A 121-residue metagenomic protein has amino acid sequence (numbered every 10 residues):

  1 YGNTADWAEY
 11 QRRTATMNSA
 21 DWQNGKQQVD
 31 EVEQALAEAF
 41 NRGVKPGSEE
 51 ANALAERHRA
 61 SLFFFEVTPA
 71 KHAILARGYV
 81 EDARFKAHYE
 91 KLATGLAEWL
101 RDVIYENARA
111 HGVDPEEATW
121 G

Functional and structural regions predicted by a protein language model:
Y1-G121: Amphipathic alpha-helical "stalk" segments
